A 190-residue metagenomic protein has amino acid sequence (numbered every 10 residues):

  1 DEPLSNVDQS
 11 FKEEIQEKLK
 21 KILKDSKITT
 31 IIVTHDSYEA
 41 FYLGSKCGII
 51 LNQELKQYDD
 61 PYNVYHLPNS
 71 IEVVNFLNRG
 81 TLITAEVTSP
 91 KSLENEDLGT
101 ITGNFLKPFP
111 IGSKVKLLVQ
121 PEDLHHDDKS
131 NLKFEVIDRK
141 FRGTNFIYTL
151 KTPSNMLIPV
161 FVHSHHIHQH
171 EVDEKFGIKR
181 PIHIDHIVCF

Functional and structural regions predicted by a protein language model:
D1-E72: ABC ATPase nucleotide-binding domains
E17, I71, A85, F134-E135: Small-residue-enriched segments and motifs
I28-I31, L82, N145: Secondary-structure boundary/capping residues
Q53, D59, N78-G80, A85 (+1 more regions): Glycine-centered flexibility sites
H66-P90, L118: C-terminal boundary and immediately downstream tail of ABC-type ATPase nucleotide-binding domains
G80, K91-F190: Non-catalytic connector elements of ABC transporters
